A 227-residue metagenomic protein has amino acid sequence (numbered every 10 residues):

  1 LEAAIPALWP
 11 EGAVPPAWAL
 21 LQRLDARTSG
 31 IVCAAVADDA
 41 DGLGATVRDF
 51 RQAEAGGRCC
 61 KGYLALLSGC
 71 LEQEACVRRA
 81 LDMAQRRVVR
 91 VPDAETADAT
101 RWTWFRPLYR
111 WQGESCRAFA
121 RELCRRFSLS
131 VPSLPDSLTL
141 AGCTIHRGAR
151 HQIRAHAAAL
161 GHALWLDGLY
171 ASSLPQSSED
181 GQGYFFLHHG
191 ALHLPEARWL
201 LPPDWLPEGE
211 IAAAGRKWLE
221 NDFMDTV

Functional and structural regions predicted by a protein language model:
L1-A7, D41-R48, L66-S133, L138 (+3 more regions): Glycine- and acidic-residue-rich catalytic/RNA-contacting loop of pseudouridine synthases
V14-G56: Glycine/acidic-rich beta-strand-loop module
V14-P15, Q85-R86, T100, L169-S177: Short Pro/Gly-enriched beta-strand edge/turn motifs at strand-loop
K61-Y63: Small-molecule pocket liners
T96, Q112-L138, R150-V227: Pseudouridine synthases involved in rRNA/tRNA modification
A141-T144: Short histidine-centered loop motifs in beta-beta connectors
